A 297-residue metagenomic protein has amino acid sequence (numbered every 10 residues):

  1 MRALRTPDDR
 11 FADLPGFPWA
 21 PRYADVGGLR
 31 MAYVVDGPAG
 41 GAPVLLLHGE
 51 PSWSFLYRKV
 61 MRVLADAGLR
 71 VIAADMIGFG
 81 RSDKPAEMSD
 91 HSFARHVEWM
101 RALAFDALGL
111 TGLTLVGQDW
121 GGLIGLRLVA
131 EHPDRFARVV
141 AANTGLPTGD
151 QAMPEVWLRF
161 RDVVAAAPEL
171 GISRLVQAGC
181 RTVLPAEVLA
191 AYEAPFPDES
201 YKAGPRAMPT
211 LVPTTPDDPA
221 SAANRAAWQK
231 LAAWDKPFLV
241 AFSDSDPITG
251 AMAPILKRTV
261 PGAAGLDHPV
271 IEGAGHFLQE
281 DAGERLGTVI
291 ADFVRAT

Functional and structural regions predicted by a protein language model:
M1-A20, M31-V34, P43, I72 (+4 more regions): Flexible "cap/lid" subdomain of the alpha/beta-hydrolase fold that forms the substrate-access gate
R22-V26: Short acidic-hydrophobic surface loop/beta-edge motif
V35-R81: Conserved HGGG/HGGXW glycine-rich cap/lid loop of the alpha/beta-hydrolase fold
W53-S54, L123, G275: A short, glycine- and basic residue-enriched loop/turn that sits immediately adjacent to a domain's principal
F55-R58, R62, E98, L126 (+3 more regions): Surface-exposed alpha-helical interface segments used for non-catalytic interactions
A274-G283, G287: Catalytic histidine-centered segment of alpha/beta-hydrolase-like enzymes
